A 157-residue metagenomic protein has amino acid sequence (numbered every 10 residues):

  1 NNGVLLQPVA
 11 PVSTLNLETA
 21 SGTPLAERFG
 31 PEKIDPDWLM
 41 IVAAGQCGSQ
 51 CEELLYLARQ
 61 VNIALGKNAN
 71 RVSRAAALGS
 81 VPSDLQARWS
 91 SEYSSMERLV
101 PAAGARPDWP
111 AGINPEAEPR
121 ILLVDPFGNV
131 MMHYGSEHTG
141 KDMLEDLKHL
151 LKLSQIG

Functional and structural regions predicted by a protein language model:
N1-K33, E53: N-terminal "domain-start" segment that seeds a small globular fold
G30-A58: Short active-site neighborhood of thiol/selenol oxidoreductases, capturing the structured segment around
P31-D35, N68, S91-Y93: Flexible, charged surface loops at secondary-structure boundaries
D35-D37, A69-R71, E116: Extracytoplasmic
A44-Q46, S80, F127: Residue-level signal for short, function-critical loop segments
L55-A75: Conserved helix-turn-beta segment immediately C-terminal to the redox Cys motif in thioredoxin-like folds
S73-V124: Short, internal strand/loop/helix patches that form the active-site neighborhood or redox-interaction surface
A117-G157: Thiol-/selenol-based redox modules, centered on thioredoxin-like and closely related oxidoreductase domains
